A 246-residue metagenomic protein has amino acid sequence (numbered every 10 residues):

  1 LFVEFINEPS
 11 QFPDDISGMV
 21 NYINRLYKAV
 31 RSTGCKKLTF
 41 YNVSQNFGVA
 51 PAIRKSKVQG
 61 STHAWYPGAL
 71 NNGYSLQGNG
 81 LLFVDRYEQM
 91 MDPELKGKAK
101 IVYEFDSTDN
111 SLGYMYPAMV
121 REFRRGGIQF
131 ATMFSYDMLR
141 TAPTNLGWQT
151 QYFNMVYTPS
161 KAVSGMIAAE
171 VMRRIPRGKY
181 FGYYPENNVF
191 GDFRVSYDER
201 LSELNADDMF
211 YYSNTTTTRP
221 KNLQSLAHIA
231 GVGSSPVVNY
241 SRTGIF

Functional and structural regions predicted by a protein language model:
L1-S17: Active-site groove signature of glycoside hydrolases
F2-N7, Y22-P51, S61-W65, A99-E104 (+1 more regions): Aromatic-lined carbohydrate-recognition surfaces of secreted/lumenal glycan-active proteins
D14-S17, N71-L76, G113: Short, solvent-exposed loop/turn and secondary-structure capping segments
V20-K28, R86-M90, Y116, V120: Generic structural signal for well-ordered alpha-helices, preferentially at hydrophobic/aromatic core positions
S44-R54, L112-V120: Short, acidic/polar
G48-D109: Glycoside hydrolase catalytic-domain groove-lining segments
D109-F190: Substrate-binding cleft of secreted/luminal carbohydrate-active enzymes
A162-F246: Catalytic domains of carbohydrate-active enzymes that cleave complex glycans
